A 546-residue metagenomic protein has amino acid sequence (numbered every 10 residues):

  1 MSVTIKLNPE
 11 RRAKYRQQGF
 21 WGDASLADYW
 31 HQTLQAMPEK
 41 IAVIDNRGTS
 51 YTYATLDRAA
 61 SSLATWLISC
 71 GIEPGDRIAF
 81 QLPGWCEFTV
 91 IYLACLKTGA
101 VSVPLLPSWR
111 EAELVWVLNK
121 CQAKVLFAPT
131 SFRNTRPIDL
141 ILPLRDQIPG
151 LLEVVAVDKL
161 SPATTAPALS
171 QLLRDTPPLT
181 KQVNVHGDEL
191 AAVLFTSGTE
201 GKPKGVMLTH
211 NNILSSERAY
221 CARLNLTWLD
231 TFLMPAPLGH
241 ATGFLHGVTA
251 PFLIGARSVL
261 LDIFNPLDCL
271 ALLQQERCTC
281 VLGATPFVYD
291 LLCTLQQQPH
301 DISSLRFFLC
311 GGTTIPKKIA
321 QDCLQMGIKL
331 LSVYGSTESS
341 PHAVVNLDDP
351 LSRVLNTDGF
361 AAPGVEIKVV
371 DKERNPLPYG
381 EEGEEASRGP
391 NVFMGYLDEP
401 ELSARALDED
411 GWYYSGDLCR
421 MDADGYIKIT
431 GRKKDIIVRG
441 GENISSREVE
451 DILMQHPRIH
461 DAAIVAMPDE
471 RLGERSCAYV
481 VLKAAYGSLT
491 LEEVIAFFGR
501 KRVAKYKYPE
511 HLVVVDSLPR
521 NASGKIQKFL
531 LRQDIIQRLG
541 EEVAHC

Functional and structural regions predicted by a protein language model:
N8-P9, F132-G187, L295: ANL superfamily adenylate-forming
G22, E39-W85, T89-L93, R110-V115 (+3 more regions): Conserved AMP-binding/adenylate-forming core of the ANL superfamily
P38-E39, A156-S161, R174-F195, K202 (+1 more regions): Conserved pre-ATP/AMP-binding loop-to-beta segment of ANL
S50-A54, A191-S215: Conserved AMP-binding A3 loop
W109-W116, L126-A128, V281, G389 (+5 more regions): AMP-binding/adenylate-forming catalytic core of the ANL superfamily
L152, A156-V157, V503-K525, V543-C546: AMP-binding/adenylate-forming catalytic domain of the ANL superfamily
L214-T231, G239-C280, D290, T294: Conserved AMP-binding/adenylation subdomain of ANL enzymes
L253, C278-G283, L292-R353, E366 (+1 more regions): Gly/Ser/Thr-rich phosphate-binding loop
